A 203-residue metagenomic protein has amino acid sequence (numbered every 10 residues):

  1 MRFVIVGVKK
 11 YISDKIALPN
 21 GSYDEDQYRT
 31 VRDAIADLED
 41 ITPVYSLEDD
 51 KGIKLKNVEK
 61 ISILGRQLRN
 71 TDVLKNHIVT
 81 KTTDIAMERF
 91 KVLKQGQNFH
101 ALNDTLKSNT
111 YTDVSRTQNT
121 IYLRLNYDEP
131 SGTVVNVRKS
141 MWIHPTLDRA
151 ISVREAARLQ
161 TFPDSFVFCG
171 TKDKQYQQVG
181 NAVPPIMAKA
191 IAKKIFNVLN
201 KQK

Functional and structural regions predicted by a protein language model:
M1-G52: Flexible, glycine-/basic-rich loop-and-beta segments that form/coincide with the SAM-dependent methyltransferase
K54-K203: C-terminal target-recognition/interaction regions appended to catalytic cores
